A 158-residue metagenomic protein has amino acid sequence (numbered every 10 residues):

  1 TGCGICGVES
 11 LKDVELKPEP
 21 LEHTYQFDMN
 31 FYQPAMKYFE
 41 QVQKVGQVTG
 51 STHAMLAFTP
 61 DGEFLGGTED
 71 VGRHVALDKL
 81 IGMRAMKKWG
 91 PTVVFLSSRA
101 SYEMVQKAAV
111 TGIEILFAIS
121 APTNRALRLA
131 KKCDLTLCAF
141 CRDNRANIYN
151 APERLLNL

Functional and structural regions predicted by a protein language model:
T1-G2, Q43, T59, T68 (+3 more regions): Long, hydrophilic "mature protein body" segments
T1-M55, T59-P60, G66: Intrinsically disordered, low-complexity regions enriched in acidic/Ser/Thr/Pro/Gln residues
V48-K87, V93: Histidine/lysine/aspartate-rich catalytic loop segments that bind and position anionic ligands
R73-A151, N157: Feature captures the catalytic cores and cofactor-binding loops of soluble hydro-lyases/lyases that act on carboxylate
